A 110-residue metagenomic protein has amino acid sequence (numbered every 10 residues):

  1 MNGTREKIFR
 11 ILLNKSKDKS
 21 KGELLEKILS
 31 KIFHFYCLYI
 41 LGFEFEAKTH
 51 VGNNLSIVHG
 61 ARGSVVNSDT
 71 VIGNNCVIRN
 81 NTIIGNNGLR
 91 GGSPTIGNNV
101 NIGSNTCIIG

Functional and structural regions predicted by a protein language model:
M1-F43: Terminal amphipathic alpha-helical/low-complexity segments used for targeting or macromolecular assembly
Y39, S64, G88: Conserved short-loop catalytic and cofactor-binding motifs
A47, G52-N53, V58-H59, N67-S68 (+6 more regions): Left-handed beta-helix
